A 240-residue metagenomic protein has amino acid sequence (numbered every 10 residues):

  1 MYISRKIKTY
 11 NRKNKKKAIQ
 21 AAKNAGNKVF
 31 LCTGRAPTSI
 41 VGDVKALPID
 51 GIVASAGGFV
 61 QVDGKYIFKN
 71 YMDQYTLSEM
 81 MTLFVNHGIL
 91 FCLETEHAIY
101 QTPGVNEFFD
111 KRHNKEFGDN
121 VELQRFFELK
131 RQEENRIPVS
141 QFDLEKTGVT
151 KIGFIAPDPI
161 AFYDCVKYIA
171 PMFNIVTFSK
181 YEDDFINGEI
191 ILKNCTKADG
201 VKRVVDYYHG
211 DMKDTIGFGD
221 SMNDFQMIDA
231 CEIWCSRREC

Functional and structural regions predicted by a protein language model:
M1-K8, L31-T33, M80, V201 (+1 more regions): Asp-based phosphoryl-transfer active-site loop
M1-R12, I233, R237-E239: Cationic, amphipathic, low-complexity alpha-helical segments enriched in hydrophobics plus arginine/proline
K8-N27, K69-T76, E134-V139, L192-K202 (+1 more regions): Short, acidic loop-to-helix structural element flanking the phosphoryl-transfer center in phosphate-processing enzymes
K13-G118: Active-site phosphate-binding/coordination module
G26, I49, V149-T150, F173 (+1 more regions): Short, well-ordered alpha-helix to beta-strand connector turns
T33, V201, K213-C240: Acidic, Mg2+-coordinating phosphoryl-transfer loop and its flanking beta/alpha structural elements, shared across
I49-G57, I175-F178, W234-R238: Short hydrophobic/aromatic-enriched beta-strand-loop microsegments
A98-I216, F225: Conserved acidic, metal-coordinating active-site core of Asp-based, Mg2+-dependent phosphoryl-transfer enzymes
